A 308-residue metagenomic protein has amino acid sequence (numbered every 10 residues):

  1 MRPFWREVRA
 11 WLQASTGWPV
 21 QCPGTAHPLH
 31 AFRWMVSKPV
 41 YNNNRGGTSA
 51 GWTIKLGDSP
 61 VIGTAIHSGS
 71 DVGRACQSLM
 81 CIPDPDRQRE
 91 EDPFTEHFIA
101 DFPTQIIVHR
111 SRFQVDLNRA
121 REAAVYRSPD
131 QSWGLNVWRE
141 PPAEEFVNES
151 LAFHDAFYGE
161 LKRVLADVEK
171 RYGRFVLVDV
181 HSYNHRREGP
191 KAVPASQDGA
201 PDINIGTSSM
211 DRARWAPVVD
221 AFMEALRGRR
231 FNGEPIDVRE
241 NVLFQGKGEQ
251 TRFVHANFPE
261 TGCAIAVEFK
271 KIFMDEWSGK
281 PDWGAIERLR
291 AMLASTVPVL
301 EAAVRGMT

Functional and structural regions predicted by a protein language model:
F32-T308: N-terminal catalytic or cofactor-binding beta/alpha core of small enzyme domains
